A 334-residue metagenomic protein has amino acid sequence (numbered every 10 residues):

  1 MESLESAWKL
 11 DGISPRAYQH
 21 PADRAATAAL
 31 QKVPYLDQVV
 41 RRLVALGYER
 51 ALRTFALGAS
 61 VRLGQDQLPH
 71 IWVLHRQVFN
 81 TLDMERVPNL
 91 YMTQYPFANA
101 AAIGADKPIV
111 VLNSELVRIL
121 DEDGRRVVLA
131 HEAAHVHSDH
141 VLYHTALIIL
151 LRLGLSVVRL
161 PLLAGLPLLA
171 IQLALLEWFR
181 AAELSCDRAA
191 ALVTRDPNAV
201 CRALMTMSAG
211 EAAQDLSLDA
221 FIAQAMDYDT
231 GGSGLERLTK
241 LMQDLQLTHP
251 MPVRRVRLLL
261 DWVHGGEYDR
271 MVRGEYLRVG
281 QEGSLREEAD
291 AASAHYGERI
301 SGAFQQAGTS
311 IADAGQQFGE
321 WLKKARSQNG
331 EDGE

Functional and structural regions predicted by a protein language model:
M1-R53, L192, N198, R202-E334: Cytosolic-facing loops and C-terminal tails of multi-pass membrane proteins
E2-Y143: Peri-catalytic and regulatory segments of divalent metal-dependent proteins
A59, L163-P167, I171-S185, Q316-E334: Low-complexity, charge- and small-residue-enriched intrinsically disordered regions
D66, H70, L120-G124, V128 (+6 more regions): Charged, alpha-helix-enriched surfaces in structured cytosolic catalytic cores of large nucleotide-utilizing machines
D66-W72, V78, L82-M84, L163-G231 (+1 more regions): Short helix/loop segments within enzyme catalytic domains that coordinate or immediately flank catalytic cofactors
L82, A133, H137-H140, G154 (+4 more regions): Conserved NTP-handling cores and scaffolds of large molecular machines
N99-A101, S156-V157, G210-L216: Secretory-pathway/luminal and periplasmic proteins that interact with or process carbohydrate-rich
H140-A170, S208: Post-HEXXH active-site segment of zinc metalloproteases
